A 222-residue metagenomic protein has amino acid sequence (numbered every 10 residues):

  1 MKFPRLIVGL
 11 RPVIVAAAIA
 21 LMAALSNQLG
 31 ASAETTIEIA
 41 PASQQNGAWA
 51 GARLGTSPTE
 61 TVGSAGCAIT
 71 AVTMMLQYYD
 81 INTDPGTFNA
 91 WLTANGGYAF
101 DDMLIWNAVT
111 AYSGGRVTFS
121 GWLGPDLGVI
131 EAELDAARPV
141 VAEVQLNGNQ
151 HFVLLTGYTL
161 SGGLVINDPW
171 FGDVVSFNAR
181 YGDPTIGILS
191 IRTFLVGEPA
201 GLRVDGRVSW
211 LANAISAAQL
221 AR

Functional and structural regions predicted by a protein language model:
K2-V15: Bacterial N-terminal signal peptides that target proteins for export
P12, M22-G97, L146, L160 (+2 more regions): Active-site-adjacent structural segments surrounding the nucleophilic cysteine of cysteine proteases and isopeptidases
A16-A20: Hydrophobic membrane-insertion alpha-helices, especially the h-region of bacterial N-terminal signal peptides
S57, S120-V165: Active-site-adjacent substructure of cysteine-protease-like catalytic cores
N82-G128: Catalytic cysteine-centered active-site loop
A99-M103, N149-V153, V174-V175: Extracytoplasmic/secreted cell-surface and envelope-processing proteins
L164-G182: Short solvent-exposed strand/turn elements
F177-P199: A recognition module on extended beta-rich or small alphabeta surfaces enriched in W/G with H and D/E
